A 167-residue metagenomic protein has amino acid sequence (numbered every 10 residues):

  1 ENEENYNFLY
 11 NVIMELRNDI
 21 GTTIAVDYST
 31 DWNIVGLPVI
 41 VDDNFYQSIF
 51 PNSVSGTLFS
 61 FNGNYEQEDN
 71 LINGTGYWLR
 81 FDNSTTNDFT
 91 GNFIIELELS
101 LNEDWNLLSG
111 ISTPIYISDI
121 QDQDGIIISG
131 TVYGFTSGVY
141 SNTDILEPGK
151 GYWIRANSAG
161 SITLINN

Functional and structural regions predicted by a protein language model:
N2-E15: Extreme N-terminal basic, low-complexity initiation segments that serve as generic localization/processing leaders
M14-N167: N-terminal exported-region signature
